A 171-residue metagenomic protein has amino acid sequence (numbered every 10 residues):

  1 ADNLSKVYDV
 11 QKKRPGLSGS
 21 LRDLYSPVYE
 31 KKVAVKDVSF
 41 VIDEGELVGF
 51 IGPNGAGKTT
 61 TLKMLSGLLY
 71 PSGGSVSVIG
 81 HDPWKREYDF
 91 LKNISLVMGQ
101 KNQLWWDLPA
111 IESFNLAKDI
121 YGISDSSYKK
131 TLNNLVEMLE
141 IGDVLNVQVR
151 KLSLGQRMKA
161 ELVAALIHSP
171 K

Functional and structural regions predicted by a protein language model:
D2-A34: Pre-NBD coupling/linker segments of ABC/ABC-like ATPases
L17-L24, N115, D119, S126-V144: Conserved ABC ATPase "signature" region
S66: Helix-to-loop junction immediately C-terminal to a conserved catalytic motif
G74-K85, F90-L91: Conserved ABC transporter NBD signature motif
L162: Hydrophobic anchor residue at the start of the ABC signature
I167-K171: A short, proline-enriched helix->beta-strand linker immediately N-terminal to the Walker B motif in ABC-type P-loop
